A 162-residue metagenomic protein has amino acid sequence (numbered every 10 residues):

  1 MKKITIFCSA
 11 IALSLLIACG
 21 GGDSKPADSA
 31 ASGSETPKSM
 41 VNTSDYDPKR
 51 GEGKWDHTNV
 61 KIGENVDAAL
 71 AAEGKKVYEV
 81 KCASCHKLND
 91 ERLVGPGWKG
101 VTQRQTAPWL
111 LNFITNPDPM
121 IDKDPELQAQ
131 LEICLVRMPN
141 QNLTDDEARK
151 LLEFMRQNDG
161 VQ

Functional and structural regions predicted by a protein language model:
M1-C8: Bacterial N-terminal signal peptides that target proteins for export
L15-A18: C-terminal motif of bacterial Sec signal peptides marking the signal peptidase cleavage site
G21, L93-V101, D118-E147: Axial heme c-ligation environment in periplasmic c-type cytochrome domains
G21-G33: Bacterial Sec signal peptide processing site at the extreme N-terminus
A30-V77: Electrostatic cytochrome c docking/interface patches
L70, Y78-K81, N89, R137 (+1 more regions): Short pre-active-site segment immediately N-terminal to redox-active cysteine/selenocysteine motifs in thiol-based
K75, H86-N116: Gly/Gly-Pro-rich "capping" loops immediately C-terminal to redox-active cysteine motifs in periplasmic/lumenal
P108-F113, V136-Q162: C-terminal capping alpha-helices of c-type cytochrome domains
